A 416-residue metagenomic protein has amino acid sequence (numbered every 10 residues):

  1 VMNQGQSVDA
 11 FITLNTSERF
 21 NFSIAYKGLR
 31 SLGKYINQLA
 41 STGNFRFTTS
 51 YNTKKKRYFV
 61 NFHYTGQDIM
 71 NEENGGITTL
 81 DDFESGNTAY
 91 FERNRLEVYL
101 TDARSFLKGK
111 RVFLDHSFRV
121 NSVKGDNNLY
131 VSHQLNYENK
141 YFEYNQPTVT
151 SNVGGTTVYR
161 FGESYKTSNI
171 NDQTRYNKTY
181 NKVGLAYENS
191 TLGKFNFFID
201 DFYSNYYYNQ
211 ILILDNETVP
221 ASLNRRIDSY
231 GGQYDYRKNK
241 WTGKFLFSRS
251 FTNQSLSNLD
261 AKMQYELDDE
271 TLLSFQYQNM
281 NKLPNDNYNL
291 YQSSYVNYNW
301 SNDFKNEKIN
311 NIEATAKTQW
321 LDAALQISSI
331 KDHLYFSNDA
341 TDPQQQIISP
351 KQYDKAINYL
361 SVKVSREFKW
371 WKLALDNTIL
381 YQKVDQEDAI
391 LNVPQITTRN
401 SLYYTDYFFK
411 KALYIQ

Functional and structural regions predicted by a protein language model:
Q6-R30, N37-M70: Transmembrane beta-barrel wall of Gram-negative outer-membrane proteins
I24, F161-Y165: Long, disordered, Ser/Thr/Pro-rich
K34-L39, D388-N392: Short, solvent-exposed loop/turn segments at secondary-structure boundaries
I36, K56-D115, K140-N152, K166 (+2 more regions): Flexible loop and strand-edge segments within Gram-negative outer membrane beta-barrel domains
E84-A89, S151-R160, D215-P220: Solvent-exposed loop segments that connect transmembrane elements
F91-Y99, V158-F161, D322-A324: Flexible glycine-rich, low-complexity coil/linker segments exposed to the extracellular/periplasmic environment
D102, F106-T150, S168-Q416: Exposed, low-structure sequence patches enriched in small/polar residues
